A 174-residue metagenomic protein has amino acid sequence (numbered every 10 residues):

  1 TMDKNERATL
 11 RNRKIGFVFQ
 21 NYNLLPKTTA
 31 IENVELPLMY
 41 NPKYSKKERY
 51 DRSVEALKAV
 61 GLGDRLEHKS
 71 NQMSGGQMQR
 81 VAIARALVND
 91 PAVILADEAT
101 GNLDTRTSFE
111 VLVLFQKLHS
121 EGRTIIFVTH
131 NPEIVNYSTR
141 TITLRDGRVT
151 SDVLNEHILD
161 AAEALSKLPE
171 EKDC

Functional and structural regions predicted by a protein language model:
T1-Y137, T141: ABC family nucleotide-binding domain
R145: A cytosolic small-molecule/anion-sensing beta-strand core signal
R148-C174: Conserved beta-strand-loop-alpha-helix hinge in the C-terminal portion of ABC ATPase nucleotide-binding domains
